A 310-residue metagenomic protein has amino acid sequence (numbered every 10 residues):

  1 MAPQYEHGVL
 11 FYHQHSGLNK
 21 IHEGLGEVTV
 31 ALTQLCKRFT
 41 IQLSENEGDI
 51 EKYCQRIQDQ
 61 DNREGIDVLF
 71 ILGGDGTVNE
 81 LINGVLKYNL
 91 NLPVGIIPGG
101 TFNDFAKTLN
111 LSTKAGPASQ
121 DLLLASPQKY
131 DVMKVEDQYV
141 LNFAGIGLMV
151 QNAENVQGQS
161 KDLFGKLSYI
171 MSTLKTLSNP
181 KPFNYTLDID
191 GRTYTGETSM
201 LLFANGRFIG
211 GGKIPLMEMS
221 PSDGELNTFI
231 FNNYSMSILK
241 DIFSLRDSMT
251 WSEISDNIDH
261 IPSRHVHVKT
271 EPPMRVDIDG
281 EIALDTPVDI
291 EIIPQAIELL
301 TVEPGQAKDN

Functional and structural regions predicted by a protein language model:
M1-L69, N79, G84, Q306-N310: ATP/NTP phosphate-donor binding region
Q14, L72-G74, G99: Glycine-rich beta-strand-to-loop/alpha-helix junction loops that act as flexible
I21, I189, T195, S220 (+1 more regions): ATP/nucleoside-binding phosphotransfer catalytic cores, i.e., glycine-rich phosphate-binding loops
L35, K87-S199: Catalytic core of DAGKc-family lipid kinases
G76-L92: Short Gly/Thr/Asp-enriched flexible loops that form oxyanion-binding sites at enzyme active sites
G145, L202-P215, I282: Glycine-rich phosphate/pyrophosphate-binding beta-alpha loops
S160-S168, M217-S237: Gly/Ser/Thr-rich active-site loops/lids in small-molecule metabolic enzymes that frequently grip phosphoryl groups
